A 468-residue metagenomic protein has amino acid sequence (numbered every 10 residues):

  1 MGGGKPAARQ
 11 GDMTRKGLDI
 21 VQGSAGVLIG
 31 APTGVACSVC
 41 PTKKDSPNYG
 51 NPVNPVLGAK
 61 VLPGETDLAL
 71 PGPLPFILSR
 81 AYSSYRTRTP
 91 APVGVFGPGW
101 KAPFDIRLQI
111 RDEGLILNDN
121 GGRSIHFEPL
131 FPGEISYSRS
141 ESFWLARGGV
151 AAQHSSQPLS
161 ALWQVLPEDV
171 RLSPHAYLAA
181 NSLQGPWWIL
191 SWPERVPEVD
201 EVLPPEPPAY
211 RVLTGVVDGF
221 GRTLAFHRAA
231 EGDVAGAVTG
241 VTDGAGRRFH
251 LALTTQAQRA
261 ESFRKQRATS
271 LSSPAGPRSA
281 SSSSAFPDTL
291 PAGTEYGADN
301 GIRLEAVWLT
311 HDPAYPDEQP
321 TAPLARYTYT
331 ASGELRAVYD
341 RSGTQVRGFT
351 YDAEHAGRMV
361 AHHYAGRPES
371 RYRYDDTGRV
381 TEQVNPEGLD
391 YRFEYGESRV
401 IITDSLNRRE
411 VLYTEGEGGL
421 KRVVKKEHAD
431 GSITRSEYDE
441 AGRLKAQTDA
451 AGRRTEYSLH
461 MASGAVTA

Functional and structural regions predicted by a protein language model:
M1, V27, L68, L117-N118: Short aromatic-centered micro-motifs
M1-G50, A225, Y315, Q319-Y327 (+1 more regions): Intrinsically disordered, low-complexity proline/glycine-rich segments
R15-L18, T66-D67, E295-Y296: A generic local secondary-structure boundary/capping motif
A31-T87: Intrinsically disordered, low-complexity segments enriched in small residues
K60-E65, K101-P103, Q109-E113: Short alpha-helical segments and helix-capping/turn motifs at coil-helix boundaries
G64-T66, F104-D105, V411, R435: Generic recognition of flexible, low-complexity loop/linker segments
T87-K101: Short, polar loop/linker segments at the starts of domains and inter-domain junctions
F96-P98, E113-A468: Extended charged/polar low-complexity repeat regions
